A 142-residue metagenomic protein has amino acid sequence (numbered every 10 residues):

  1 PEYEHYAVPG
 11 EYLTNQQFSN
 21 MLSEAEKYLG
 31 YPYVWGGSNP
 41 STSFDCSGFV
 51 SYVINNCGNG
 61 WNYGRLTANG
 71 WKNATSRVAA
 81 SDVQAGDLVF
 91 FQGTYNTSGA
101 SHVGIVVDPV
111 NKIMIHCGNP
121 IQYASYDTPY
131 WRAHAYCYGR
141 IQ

Functional and structural regions predicted by a protein language model:
P1-P32, S81, R132-Q142: Intrinsically disordered, low-complexity, Pro/Ser/Thr/Asn/Gly/Ala-rich spacer/linker segments adjacent to signal
H5, A68, T75-A80, Y95 (+1 more regions): Aromatic- and glycine-rich peptidoglycan recognition patches
T14-Q17, T42, N96: Residue-level signature of the cytosolic catalytic core of signaling kinases
Q17-N20, E24, D45-Y52, Q84-A85 (+2 more regions): Extracytoplasmic/secreted proteins, especially bacterial periplasmic and envelope-associated proteins
L22, K27-L29, S38, R65 (+3 more regions): Generic detection of intrinsically disordered/low-complexity segments and helix-coil linkers/edges
A25, L29, V53-I54, G118: Hydrophobic aliphatic residues
Y31-A85: Catalytic cysteine-centered active-site loop
F90-F91: A generic structural signal for residues embedded in beta-strands
